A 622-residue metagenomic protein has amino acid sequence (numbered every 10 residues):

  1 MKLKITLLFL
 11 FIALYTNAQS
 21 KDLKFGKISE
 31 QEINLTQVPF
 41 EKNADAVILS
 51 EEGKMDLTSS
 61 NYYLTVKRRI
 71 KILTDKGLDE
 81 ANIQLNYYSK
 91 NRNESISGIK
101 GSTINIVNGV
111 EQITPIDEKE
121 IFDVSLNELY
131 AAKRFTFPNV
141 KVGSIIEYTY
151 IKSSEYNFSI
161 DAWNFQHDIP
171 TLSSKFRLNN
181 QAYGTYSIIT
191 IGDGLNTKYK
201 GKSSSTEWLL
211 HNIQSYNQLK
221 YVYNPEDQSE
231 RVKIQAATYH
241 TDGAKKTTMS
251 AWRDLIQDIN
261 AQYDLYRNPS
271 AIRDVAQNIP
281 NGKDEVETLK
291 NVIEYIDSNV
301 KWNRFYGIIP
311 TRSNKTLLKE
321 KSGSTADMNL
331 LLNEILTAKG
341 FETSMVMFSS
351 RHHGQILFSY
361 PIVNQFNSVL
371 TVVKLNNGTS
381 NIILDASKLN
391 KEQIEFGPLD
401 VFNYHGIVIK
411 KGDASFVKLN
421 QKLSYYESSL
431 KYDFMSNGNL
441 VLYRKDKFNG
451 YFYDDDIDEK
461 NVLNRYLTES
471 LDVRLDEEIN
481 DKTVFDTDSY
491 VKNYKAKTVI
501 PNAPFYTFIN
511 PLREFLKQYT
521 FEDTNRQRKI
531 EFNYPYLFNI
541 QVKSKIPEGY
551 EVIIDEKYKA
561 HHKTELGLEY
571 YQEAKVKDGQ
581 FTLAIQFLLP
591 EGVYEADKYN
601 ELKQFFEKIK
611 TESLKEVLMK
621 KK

Functional and structural regions predicted by a protein language model:
M1-L23: Bacterial Sec-dependent N-terminal signal peptides
Q19-D258, L330-N333, T343-T520, Q527-E531 (+2 more regions): Beta-strand-rich, non-transmembrane domain signature
E80-Q84, T190-G192, Y266-V275, N291 (+4 more regions): Short coil/turn segments at secondary-structure boundaries
L129, N278-K374, Q393, S544: Active-site neighborhood of thiol-dependent amide/isopeptide-bond enzymes
A131, N157, L255-A261, A271-N281 (+4 more regions): Glycine- and acidic
Y221-W302, P310-T311: Acidic low-complexity segments
A261, L265-S270, G307, S324 (+7 more regions): Extended non-catalytic domains of envelope/secretory-pathway proteins
Y536-K545, G549-K622: C-terminal accessory domains/tails appended to large, multi-domain proteins
